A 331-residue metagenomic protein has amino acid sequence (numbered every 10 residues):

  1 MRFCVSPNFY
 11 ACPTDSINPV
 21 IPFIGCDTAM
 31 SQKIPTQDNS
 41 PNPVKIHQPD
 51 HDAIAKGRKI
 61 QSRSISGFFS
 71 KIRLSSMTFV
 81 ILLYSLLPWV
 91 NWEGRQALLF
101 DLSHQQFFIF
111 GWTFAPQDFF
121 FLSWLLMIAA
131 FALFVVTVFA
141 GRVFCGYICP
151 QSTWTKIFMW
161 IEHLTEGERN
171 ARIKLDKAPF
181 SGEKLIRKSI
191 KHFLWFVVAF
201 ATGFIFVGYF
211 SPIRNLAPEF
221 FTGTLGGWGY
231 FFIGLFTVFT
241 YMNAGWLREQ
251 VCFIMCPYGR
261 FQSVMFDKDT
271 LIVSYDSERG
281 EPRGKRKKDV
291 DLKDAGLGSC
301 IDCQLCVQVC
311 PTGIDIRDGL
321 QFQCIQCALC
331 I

Functional and structural regions predicted by a protein language model:
F3-S6, S16, S31: Serine residues within intrinsically disordered or low-complexity segments
F9-A11, P19, I34: N-terminal cationic leader/targeting segments used for protein routing and processing
S16-F23: Generic short N-terminal amphipathic or hydrophobic helices
S31-G284, V307, A328-I331: Membrane-embedded alpha-helical bundles of multi-pass integral membrane proteins
V136-F139, M242-R248, D291-D294, G298-D302 (+1 more regions): Short, flexible, mixed-charge glycine/proline-rich loop motifs that serve as phosphate/nucleic-acid-contacting
E278-G296: Membrane-embedded translocation segments of transport machinery
P311-I331: Structured cytosolic domains appended to multi-pass membrane proteins
